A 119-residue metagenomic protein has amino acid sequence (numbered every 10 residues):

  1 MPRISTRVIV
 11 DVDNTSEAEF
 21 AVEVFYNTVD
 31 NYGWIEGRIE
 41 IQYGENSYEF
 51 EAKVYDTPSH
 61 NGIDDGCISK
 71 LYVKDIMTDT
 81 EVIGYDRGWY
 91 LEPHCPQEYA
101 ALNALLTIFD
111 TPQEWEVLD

Functional and structural regions predicted by a protein language model:
P2-D56: Negatively charged, low-complexity tracts enriched in Asp/Glu with abundant Ser/Thr
P2-T15, D75-D119: Mixed-charge, Lys/Arg-enriched low-complexity segments
E51-R87: A short, structured beta-strand/loop element
